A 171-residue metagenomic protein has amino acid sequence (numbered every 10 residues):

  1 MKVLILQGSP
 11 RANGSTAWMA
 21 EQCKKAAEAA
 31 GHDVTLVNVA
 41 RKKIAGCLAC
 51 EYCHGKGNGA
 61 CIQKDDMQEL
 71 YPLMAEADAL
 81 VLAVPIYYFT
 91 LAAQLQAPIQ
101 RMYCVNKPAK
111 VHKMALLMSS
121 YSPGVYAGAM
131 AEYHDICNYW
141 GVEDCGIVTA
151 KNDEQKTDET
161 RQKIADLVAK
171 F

Functional and structural regions predicted by a protein language model:
M1-A83, F89-C104, E154-F171: N-terminal beta1-alpha1-beta2 submodule of the flavodoxin-like/Rossmannoid cofactor-binding fold
G8, V39, M118-Y121, T149-A150: Cofactor-binding loop segments of dinucleotide-utilizing enzymes, especially the Rossmann-like FAD- and NAD(P)+-binding
D33-N38, V142-A150: Short beta-strand elements in bilobed, periplasmic/extracellular small-molecule ligand-binding domains
A83-V84, A129: A general marker of short, structured functional hotspots
I86-Y88, Y121-S122: Short glycine-rich anion-binding loops that position phosphate/pyrophosphate groups of nucleotides and phosphorylated
N106-I147: Short, glycine-/small-residue-rich phosphate/pyrophosphate-handling segment
